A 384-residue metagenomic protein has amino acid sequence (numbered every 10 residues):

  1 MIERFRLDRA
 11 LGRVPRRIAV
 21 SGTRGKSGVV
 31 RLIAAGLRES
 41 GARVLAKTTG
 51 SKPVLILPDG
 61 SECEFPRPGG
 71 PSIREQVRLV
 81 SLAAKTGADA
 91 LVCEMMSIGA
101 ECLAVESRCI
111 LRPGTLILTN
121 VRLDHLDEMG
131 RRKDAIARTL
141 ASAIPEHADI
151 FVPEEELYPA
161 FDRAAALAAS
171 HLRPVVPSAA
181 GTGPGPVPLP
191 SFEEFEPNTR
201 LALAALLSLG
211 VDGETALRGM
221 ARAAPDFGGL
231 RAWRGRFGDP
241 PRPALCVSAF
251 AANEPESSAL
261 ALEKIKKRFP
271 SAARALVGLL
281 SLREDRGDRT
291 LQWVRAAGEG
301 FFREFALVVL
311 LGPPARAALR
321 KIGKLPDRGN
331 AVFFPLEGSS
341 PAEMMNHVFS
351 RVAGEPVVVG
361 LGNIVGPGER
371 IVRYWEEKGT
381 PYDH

Functional and structural regions predicted by a protein language model:
M1-L7, S208-V211, R218-H384: ATP-dependent carboxylate-amine ligase
M1-S21, G28-A35, S40: Short, basic phosphate-binding NTP loop
D8-R13, A35-L116, N120-A137, P159: ATP-dependent carboxylate-amine ligase catalytic core
P15, T86-D89, P113-G238: Acidic, Mg2+-coordinating active-site environments of NTP-dependent enzymes
I33, L37, A83, L201-L209 (+1 more regions): Buried hydrophobic packing segments
I33, L37-R38, A165, I322 (+1 more regions): Hydrophobic alpha-helical packing residues
A42-L45, A90, L172, L276 (+1 more regions): Hydrophobic anchor at the start of a short beta-strand that flanks the dinucleotide cofactor-binding loop
